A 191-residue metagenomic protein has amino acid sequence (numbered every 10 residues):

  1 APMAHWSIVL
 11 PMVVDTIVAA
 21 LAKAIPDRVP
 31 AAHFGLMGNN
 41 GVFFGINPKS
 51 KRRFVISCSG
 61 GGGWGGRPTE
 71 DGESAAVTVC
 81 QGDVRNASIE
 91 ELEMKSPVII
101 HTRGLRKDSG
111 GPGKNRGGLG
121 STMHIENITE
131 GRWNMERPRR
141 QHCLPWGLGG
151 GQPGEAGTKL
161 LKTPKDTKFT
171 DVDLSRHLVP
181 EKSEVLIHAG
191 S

Functional and structural regions predicted by a protein language model:
A1-S191: Glycine/proline-enriched, intrinsically flexible loops and inter-domain linkers
